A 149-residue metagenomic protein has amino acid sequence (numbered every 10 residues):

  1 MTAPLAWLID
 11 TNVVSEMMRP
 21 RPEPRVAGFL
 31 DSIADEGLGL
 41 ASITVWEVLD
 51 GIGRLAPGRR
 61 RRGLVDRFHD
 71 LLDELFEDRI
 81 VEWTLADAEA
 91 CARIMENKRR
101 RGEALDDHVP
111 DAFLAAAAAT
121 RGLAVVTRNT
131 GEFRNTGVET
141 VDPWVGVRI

Functional and structural regions predicted by a protein language model:
M1-T2, A115, A119-I149: Acidic, PIN/NYN-like endoribonuclease modules and their adjacent C-terminal/linker elements
M1-T44, G53-D70, V147-I149: Short, well-structured N-terminal submotif of metal-dependent ribonuclease cores
T2-A3, D50-A56, E74-A124: Active-site neighborhoods of divalent-metal-dependent phosphate/nucleic-acid chemistry enzymes
D10-N12, E47, D111, N129: Acidic active-site catalytic centers that drive phospho-/nucleotidyl reactions and related ester hydrolyses
V13, T44, D87, G131-E132: Alpha-helix capping/helix-boundary segments
E16-M17, G51, C91-I94, T136 (+1 more regions): Residues that scaffold the ATP/ADP-binding catalytic core of kinase and kinase-like folds
R21-R25, V109, V125: Short, conserved clusters of charged catalytic residues that mark active-site and nucleotide-handling motifs
A41-S42, T84, D111, N129: Helix N-cap/beta->alpha junction signal
